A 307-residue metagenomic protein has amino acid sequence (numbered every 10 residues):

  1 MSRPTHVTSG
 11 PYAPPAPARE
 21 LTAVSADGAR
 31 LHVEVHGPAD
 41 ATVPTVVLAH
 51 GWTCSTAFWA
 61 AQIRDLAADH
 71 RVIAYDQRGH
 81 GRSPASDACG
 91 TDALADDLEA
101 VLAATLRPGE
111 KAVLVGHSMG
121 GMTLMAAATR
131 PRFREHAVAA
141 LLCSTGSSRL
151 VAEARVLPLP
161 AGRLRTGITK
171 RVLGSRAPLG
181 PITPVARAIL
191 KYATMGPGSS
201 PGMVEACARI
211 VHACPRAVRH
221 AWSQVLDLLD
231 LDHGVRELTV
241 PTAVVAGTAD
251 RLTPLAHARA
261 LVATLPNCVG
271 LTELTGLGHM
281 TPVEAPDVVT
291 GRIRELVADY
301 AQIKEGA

Functional and structural regions predicted by a protein language model:
A29, R64, I73, Q77-M119 (+4 more regions): Active-site loop/oxyanion-hole signature of alpha/beta-hydrolase fold enzymes
A29-A85, A104: Conserved HGGG/HGGXW glycine-rich cap/lid loop of the alpha/beta-hydrolase fold
G51-C54, S118-M119, G146: Active-site glycine-rich loops that stabilize anionic/oxyanionic intermediates across multiple enzyme folds
T129-L173: Flexible "cap/lid" loop of the alpha/beta hydrolase fold
S148, S175-R236: Conserved alpha/beta-hydrolase catalytic His-Asp/Glu region
L238, V244-A246, D250: Short beta-strand/loop motif that positions the catalytic acidic residue of the alpha/beta-hydrolase fold
R251-H257: Conserved alpha/beta-hydrolase "acid-adjacent" motif
L252, L271-G291: Catalytic histidine-centered segment of alpha/beta-hydrolase-like enzymes
